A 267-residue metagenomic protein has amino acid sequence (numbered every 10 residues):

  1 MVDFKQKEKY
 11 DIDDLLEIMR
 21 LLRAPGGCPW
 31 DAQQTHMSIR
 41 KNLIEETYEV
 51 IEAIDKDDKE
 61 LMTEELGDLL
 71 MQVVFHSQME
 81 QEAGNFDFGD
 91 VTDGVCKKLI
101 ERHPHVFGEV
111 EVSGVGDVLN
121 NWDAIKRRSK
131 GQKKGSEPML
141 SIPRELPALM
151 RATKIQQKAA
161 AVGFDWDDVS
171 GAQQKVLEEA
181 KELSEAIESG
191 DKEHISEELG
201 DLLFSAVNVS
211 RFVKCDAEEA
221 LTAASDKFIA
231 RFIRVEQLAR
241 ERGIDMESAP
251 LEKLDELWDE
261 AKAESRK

Functional and structural regions predicted by a protein language model:
M1-E65, M71-L199, L203-K267: Flexible "arm" and connector segments at domain edges
